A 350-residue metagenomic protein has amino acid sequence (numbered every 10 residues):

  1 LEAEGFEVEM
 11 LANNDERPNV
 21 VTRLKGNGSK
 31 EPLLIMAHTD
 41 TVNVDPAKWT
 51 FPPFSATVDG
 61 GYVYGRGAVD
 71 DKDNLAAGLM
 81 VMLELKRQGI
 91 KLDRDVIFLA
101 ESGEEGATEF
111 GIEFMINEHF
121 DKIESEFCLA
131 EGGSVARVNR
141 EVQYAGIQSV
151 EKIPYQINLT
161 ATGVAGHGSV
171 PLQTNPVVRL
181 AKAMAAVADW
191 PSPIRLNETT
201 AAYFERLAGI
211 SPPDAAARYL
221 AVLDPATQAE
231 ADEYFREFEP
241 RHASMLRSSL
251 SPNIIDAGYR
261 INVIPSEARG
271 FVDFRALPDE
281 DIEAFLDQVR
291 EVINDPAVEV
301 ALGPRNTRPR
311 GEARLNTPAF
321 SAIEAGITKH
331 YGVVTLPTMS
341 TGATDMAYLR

Functional and structural regions predicted by a protein language model:
L1-R66, R87-R94, V272: Acidic/His- and Gly-rich active-site-bordering loop/insert found across diverse amide/peptide-bond hydrolases
D15, G28-S29, T39-N43, G103-G106 (+2 more regions): Solvent-exposed loop/turn segments at secondary-structure junctions within structured extracellular/periplasmic domains
R17, K30, F51, D93 (+5 more regions): Short, solvent-exposed loop/turn segments at the edges of secondary structure
G28-K30, V42, A136-V138, P193-Y259 (+5 more regions): An extended, acidic, His-containing surface patch that forms the Zn2+-binding/catalytic region of metallohydrolases
Y62-V63, V69-G146: Acidic/histidine-rich catalytic neighborhood of metal-dependent amide-processing enzymes
E113-E118, V164, S169-I194: A short core secondary-structure module
R140-Q143, T160-H167: Flexible glycine/proline-enriched surface loops and loop-helix/loop-strand junctions
